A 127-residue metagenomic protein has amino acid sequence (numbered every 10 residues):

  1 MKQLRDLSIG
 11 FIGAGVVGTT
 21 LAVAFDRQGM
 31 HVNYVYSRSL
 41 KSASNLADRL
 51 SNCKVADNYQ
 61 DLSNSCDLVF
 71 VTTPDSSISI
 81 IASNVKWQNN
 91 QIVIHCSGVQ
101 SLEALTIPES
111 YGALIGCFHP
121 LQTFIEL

Functional and structural regions predicted by a protein language model:
M1-A56: NAD(P)+-binding Rossmann beta1-loop-alpha1 motif at the extreme N-terminus of oxidoreductases
L40, C53-L127: Rossmann-like NAD(P)(H) cofactor-binding subdomain of soluble oxidoreductases
